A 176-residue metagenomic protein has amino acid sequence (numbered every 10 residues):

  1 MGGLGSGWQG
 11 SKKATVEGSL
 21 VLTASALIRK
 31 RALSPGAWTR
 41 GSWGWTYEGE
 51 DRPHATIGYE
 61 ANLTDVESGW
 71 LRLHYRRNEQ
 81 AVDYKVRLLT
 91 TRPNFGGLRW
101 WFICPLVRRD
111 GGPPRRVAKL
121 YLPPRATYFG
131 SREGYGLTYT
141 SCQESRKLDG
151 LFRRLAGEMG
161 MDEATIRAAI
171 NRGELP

Functional and structural regions predicted by a protein language model:
M1-T91: N-terminal alpha-helical interaction blocks
P35, P53, P105, P113-P114 (+1 more regions): Proline-rich intrinsically disordered, low-complexity coils
T64-E67, Q80, G96, L106-D110: Short, solvent-exposed loop/edge-beta patches enriched in aromatic
D65, R87-L98, L120-P124: Short, flexible, mixed-charge glycine/proline-rich loop motifs that serve as phosphate/nucleic-acid-contacting
W100-I103, G130: The −1 position to Zn-ligating cysteines in a subset of zinc-ribbon hairpins
P105-R116, E133-G136: Short Cys/His-rich metal-coordination motifs, predominantly Zn2+-binding knuckles/fingers
G112-L122, S141-E144: Short Cys/His-rich "knuckle" micro-motifs
P124-P176: Domain-exit/linker segments immediately C-terminal to small folded modules
